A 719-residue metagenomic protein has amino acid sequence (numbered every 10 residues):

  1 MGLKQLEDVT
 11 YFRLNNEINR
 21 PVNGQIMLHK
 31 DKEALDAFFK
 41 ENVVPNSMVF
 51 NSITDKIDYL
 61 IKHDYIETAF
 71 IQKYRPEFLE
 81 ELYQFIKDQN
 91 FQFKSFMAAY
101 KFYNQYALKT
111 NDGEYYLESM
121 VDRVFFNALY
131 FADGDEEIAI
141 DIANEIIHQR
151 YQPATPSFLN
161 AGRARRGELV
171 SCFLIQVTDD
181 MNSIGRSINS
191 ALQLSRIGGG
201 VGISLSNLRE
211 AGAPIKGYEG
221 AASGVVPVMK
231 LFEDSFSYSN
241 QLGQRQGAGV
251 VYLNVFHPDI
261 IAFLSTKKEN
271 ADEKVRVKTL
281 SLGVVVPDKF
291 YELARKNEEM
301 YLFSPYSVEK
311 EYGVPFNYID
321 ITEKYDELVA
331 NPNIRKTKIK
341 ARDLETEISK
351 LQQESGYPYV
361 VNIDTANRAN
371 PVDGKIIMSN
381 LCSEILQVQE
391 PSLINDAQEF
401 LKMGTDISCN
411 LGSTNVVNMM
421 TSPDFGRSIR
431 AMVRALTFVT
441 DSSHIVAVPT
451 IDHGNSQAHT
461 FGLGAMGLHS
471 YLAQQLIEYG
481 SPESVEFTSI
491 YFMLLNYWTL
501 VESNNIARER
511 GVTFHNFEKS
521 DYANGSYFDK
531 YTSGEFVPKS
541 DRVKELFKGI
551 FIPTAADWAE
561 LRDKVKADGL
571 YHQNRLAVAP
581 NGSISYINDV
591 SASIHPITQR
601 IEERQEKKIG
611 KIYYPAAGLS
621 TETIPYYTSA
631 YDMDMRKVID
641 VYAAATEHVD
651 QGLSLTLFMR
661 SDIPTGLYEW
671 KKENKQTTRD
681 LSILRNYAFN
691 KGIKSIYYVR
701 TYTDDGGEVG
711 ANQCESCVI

Functional and structural regions predicted by a protein language model:
M1-I719: Extended catalytic cores of very large enzyme megasubunits
